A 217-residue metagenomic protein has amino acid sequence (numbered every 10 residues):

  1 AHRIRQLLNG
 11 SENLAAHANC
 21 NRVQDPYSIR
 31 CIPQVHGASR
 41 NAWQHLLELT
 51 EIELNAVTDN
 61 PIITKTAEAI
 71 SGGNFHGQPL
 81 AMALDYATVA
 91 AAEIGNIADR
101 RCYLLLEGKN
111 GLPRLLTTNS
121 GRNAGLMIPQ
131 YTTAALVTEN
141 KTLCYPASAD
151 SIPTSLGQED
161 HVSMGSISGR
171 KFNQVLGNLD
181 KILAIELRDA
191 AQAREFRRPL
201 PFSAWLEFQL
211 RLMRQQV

Functional and structural regions predicted by a protein language model:
A1-V217: C-terminal auxiliary extensions adjacent to catalytic cores
